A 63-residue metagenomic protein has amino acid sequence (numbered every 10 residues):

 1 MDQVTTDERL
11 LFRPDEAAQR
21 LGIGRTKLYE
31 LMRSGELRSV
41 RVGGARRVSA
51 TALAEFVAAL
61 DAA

Functional and structural regions predicted by a protein language model:
D2-T26, A54, A58-A59: Polyanion-binding surface elements
P14, R47-V48: Short amphipathic alpha-helical segments
L21-A45: Major-groove DNA-recognition helix of helix-turn-helix-type DNA-binding domains
G35, V48, F56-V57: Alpha-helix termini
R41, A50-A52: Residue-level recognition of conserved beta-strand positions in structured domain cores
